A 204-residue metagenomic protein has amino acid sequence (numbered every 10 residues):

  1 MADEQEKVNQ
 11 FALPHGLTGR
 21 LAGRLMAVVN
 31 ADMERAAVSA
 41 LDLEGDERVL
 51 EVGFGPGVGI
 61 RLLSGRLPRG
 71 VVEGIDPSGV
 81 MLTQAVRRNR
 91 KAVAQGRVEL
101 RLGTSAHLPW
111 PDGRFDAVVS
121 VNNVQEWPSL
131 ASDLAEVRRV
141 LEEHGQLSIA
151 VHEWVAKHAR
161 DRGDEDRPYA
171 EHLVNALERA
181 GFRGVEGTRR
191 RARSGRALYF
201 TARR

Functional and structural regions predicted by a protein language model:
V28-E47: Conserved alpha-helix/loop element of class I SAM-dependent methyltransferases that forms part of the SAM/SAH-binding
R48-H107: Class I SAM-dependent methyltransferase SAM/SAH-binding core
A106-A117: A short acidic, Gly/Pro-enriched loop at the edge of an enzyme's catalytic core that lines a small-molecule cofactor
A117-L130: A short SAM/SAH-binding and catalytic strip from SAM-dependent methyltransferases
A131-E143: A short glycine-rich, Lys/Arg-flanked "PGG" loop and its adjoining helix->strand segment in the class I
H144-V151: Conserved beta-strand signature within the Rossmann-like core of class I S-adenosyl-L-methionine
D166-A180: Short alpha-helix
G181, R189-R204: Core SAM-dependent methyltransferase catalytic element
